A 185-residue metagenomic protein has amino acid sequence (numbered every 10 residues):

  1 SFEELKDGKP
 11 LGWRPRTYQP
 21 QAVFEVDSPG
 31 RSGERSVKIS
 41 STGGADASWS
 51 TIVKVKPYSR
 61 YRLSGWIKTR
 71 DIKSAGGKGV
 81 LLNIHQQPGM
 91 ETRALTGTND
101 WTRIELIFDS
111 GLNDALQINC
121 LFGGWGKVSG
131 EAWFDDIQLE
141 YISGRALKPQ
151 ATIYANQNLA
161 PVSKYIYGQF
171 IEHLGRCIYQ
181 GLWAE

Functional and structural regions predicted by a protein language model:
S1-Y165, G181-E185: Extracellular and organelle-lumenal recognition/adhesion modules and their flexible linkers in secreted
I166-I171, G175-C177: Structural recognition of the beta-strand scaffold that forms the well-ordered cores of secreted hydrolase catalytic
